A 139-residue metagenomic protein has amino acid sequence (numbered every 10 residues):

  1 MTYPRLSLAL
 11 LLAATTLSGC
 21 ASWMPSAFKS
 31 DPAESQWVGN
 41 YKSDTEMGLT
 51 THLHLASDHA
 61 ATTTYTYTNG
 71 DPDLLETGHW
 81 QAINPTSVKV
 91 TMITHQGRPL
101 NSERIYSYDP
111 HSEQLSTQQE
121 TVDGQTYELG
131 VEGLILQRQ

Functional and structural regions predicted by a protein language model:
M1-C20: Sec-dependent bacterial lipoprotein signal peptides
C20-L75, K89-Q139: Lipid interaction determinants
T77-I83: Extracellular/luminal ectodomains and secreted, surface-exposed scaffolds of diverse proteins
